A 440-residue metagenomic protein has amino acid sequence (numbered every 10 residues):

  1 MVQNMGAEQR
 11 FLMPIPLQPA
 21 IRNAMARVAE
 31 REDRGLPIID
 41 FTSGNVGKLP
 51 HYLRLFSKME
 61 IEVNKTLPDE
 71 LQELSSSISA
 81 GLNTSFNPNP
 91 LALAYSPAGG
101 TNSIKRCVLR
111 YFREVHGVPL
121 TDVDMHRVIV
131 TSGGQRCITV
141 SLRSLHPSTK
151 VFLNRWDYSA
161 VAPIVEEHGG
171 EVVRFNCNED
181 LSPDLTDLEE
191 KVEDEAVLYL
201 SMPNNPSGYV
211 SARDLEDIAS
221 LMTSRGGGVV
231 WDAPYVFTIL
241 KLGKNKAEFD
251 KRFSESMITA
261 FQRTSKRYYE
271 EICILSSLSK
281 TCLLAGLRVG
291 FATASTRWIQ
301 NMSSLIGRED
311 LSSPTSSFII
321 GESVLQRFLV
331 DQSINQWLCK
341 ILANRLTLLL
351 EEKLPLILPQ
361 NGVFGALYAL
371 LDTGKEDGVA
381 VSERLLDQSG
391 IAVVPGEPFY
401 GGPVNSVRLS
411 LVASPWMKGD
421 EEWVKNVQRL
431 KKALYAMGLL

Functional and structural regions predicted by a protein language model:
N4-S132, L329, M437-L440: N-terminal small-domain helix-loop-helix segment of the aminotransferase-like
I38-D40, L275, L358-F364: Short beta-strand
G44-K48, Q135-R136, D157-S159, P203-P206 (+8 more regions): Short, solvent-exposed loop/turn segments at secondary-structure junctions
E70-L71, S75-S224, V236-R267, C273 (+2 more regions): Conserved core of the PLP fold type I
S76-L82, K105-C107, Y111, E167 (+4 more regions): Conserved core segment of the aminotransferase class I/II
N102, R110-E114, V118, D122 (+3 more regions): PLP-dependent enzyme catalytic core of the Aspartate aminotransferase-like
F318, E322, N335-E351, L356-T373 (+1 more regions): Conserved glycine-rich beta-strand-loop-beta hairpin in the small C-terminal domain of fold type I
